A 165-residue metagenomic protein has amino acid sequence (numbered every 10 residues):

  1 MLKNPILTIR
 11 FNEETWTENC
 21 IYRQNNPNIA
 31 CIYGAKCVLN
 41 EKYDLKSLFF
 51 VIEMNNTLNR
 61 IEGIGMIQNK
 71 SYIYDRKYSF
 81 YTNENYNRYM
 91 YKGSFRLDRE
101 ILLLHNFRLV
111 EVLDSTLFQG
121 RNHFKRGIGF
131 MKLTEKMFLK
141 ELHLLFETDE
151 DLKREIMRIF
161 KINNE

Functional and structural regions predicted by a protein language model:
M1-Y43, K132-E165: Compositionally biased, charged N-terminal/linker segments
L2-L7, S47-F50, I64: Beta-sheet entry/capping signal
E13, E53, N69-S71: Residues that form ligand- and interface-recognition hot spots within folded domains
L39-E53: Short coil-to-beta transition motif at edge beta-strands of beta-rich domains
Y43-D44, N59-E62: Short glycine/proline-enriched turns and hinge-like loops at secondary-structure junctions
E53-N59: Short, charged beta-turn/beta-strand-edge "cap" motif at the junction between a beta-strand and an adjacent loop
I61-K70: Short beta-strand-centered aromatic/proline hotspots
D75-E165: Contiguous surface segments at macromolecular interaction interfaces
